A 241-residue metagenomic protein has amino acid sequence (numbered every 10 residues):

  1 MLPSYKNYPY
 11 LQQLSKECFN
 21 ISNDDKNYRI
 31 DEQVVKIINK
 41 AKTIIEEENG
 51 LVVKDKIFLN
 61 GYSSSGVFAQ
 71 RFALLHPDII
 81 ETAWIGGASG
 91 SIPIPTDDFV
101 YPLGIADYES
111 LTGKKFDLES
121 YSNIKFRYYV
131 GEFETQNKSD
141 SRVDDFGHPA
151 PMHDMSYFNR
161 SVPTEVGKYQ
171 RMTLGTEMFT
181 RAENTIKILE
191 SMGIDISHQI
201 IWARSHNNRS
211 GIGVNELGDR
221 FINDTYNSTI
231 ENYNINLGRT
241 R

Functional and structural regions predicted by a protein language model:
M1-Y10: Conserved alpha/beta-hydrolase
C18-G50, I57: Alpha/beta-hydrolase active-site loop
E46-V52, G113-S120, I188-M192, N227 (+1 more regions): Surface-exposed acidic, glycine-flexible loop patches that form ligand/cofactor-binding and adhesion interfaces
L59-G61, G86: Short beta-strand immediately N-terminal to the catalytic nucleophile in serine-hydrolase-like folds
G66-P77: Short glycine-enriched nucleophile-adjacent loop and the immediately C-terminal alpha-helix near the catalytic center
T82-M192: The feature captures the conserved acid-bearing segment of alpha/beta-hydrolase catalytic domains
Y157-Y169, T176-R241: C-terminal catalytic histidine-bearing segment of alpha/beta-hydrolase fold enzymes
